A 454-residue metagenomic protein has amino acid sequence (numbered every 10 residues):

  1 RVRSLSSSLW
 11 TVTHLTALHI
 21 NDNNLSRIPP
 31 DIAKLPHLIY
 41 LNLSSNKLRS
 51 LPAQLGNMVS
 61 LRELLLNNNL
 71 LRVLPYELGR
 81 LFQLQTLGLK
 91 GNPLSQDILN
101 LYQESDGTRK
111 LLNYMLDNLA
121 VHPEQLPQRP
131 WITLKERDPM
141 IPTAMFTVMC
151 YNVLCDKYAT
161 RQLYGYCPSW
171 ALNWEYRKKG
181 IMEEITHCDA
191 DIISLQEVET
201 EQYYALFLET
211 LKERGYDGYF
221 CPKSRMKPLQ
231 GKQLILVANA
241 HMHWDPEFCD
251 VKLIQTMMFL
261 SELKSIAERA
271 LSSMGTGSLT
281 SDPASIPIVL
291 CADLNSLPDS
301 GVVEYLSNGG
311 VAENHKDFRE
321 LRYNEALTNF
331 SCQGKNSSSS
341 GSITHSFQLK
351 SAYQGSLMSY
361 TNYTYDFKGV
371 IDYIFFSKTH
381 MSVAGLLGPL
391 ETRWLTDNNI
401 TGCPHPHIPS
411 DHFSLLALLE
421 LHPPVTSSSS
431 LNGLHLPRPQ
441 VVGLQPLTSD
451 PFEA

Functional and structural regions predicted by a protein language model:
L5-S8, I28-P30, L51-A53, L74-E77 (+1 more regions): The feature encodes a structural signal of leucine-rich repeats
W10-H14, A33-H37, G56-S60, R80-L84 (+1 more regions): Leucine-rich repeat
L15-I20, L38-L43, L64-L66, L87-L89: Conserved hydrophobic beta-strand positions in leucine-rich repeat
Y76, Q96, L111, H122 (+5 more regions): Metal-dependent phosphoester-hydrolase catalytic domains
P139-V148, K157, P228-H241, M381 (+1 more regions): Beta-strand-turn-beta hairpins that frame and shape the catalytic cleft of phosphate-ester-processing enzymes
L154-E175, P246: Acidic/histidine-rich helix-loop elements that form or flank divalent-metal/phosphate-binding sites at the catalytic
C167-Q230, S307-V311, I374: Active-site surface patch of divalent metal-dependent phosphodiester/phosphate bond hydrolases
